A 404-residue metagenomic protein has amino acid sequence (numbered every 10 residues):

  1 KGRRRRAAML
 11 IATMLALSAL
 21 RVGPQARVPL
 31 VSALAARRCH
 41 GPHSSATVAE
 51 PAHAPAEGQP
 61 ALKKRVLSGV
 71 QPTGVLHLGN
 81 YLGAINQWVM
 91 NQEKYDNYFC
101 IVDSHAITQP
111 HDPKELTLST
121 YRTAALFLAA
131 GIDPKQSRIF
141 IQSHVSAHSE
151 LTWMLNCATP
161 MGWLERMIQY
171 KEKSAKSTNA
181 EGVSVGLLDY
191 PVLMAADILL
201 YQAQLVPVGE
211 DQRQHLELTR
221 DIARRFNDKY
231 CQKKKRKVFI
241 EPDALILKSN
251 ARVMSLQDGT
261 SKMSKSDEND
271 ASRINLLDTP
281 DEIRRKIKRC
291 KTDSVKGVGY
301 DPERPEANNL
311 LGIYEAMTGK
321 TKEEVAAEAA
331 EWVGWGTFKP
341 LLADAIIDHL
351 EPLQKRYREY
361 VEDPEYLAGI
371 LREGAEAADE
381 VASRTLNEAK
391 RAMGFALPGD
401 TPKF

Functional and structural regions predicted by a protein language model:
K1-I11: Short, Lys/Arg-enriched N-terminal segments with co-localized hydrophobic residues within the first ~10-30 amino acids
M9-A33: N-terminal chloroplast transit peptides
R37-H53: N-terminal mitochondrial targeting presequences
P51-L67, P72-A196, A345, R358: N-terminal Rossmann-like or analogous alpha/beta NTP/dinucleotide-binding catalytic cores that position adenine
L78-N80, R220-F404: Conserved nucleotide- and phosphate/pyrophosphate-binding catalytic cores in adenylate/nucleotidyl-handling enzymes
T159-E165, L200-P207, E315-V325, Q354: Short helix-capping/linker segments at secondary-structure and domain boundaries
Q169-E172, S177-Y230: Internal, conserved structured core segments that host functional sites
